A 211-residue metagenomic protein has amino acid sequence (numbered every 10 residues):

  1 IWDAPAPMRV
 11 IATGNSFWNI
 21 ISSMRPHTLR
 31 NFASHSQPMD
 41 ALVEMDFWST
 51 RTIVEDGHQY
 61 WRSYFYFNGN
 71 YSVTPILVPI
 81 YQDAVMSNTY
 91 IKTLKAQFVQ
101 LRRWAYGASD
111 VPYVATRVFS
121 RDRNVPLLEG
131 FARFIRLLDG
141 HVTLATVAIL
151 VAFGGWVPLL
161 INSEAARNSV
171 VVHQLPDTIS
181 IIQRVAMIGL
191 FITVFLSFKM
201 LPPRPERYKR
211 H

Functional and structural regions predicted by a protein language model:
I1-I53, Y64-F67, M86-Y113: Long helical/loop segments within the catalytic core of UDP-sugar-dependent glycosyltransferases, especially the large
A33, T74, V114-D122, A148-I161: A glycine-rich, aromatic-flanked flexible loop/lid motif
R51, S63-Y81: Catalytic donor-sugar/metal-binding loop of nucleotide-sugar-dependent glycosyltransferases
H58: Cell-envelope/extracellular polymer assembly enzymes that use nucleotide-activated donors
T93, N124-T143: Membrane-water interface at loop-to-transmembrane-helix junctions
A105-L127: C-terminal, non-catalytic tails of nucleotide-sugar-dependent glycosyltransferases
R136-H211: Membrane-embedded multi-pass helical conduit in multi-pass membrane proteins, especially envelope-biosynthetic
